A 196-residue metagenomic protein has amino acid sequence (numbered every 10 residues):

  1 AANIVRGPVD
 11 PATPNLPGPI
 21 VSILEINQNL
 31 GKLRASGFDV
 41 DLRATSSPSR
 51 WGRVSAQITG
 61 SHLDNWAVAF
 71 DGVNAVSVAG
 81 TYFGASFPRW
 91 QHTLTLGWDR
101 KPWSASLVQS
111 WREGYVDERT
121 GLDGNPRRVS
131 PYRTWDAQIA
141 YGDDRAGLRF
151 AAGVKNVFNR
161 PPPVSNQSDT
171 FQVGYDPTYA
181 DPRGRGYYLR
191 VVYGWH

Functional and structural regions predicted by a protein language model:
A1-R119, V192-G194: Gram-negative outer-membrane beta-barrel transporters
V5, G31-R34, R133-W135, F158-N159 (+1 more regions): Generic, ordered loop/turn and secondary-structure boundary motif
D64-A67, Q109-R119, A140-H196: C-terminal beta-signal and adjacent terminal beta-strands/loops of Gram-negative outer-membrane beta-barrel proteins
R89-T93, Y132-D136, G186: Transmembrane beta-barrel architecture of outer membranes
N125-R128, A140-G142: Hydrophobic alpha-helical bundle architecture
